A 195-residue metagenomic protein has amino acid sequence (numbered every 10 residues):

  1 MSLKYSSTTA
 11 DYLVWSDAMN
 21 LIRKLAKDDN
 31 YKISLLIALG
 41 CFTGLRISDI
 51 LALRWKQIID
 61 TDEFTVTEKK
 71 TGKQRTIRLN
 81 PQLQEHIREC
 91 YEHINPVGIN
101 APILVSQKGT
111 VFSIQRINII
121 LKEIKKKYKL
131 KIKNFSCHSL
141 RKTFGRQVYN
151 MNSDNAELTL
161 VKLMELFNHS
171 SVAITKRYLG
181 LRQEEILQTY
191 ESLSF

Functional and structural regions predicted by a protein language model:
S2, L13-T43, D154-N155: Basic, Lys/Arg- and aromatic-enriched nucleic-acid-binding interface segment
S7-T9, R78-Q82, G180-F195: DNA/chromatin major-groove-contacting recognition/catalytic segments
S34-R46, E63-F64, R146-M151: Short pre-functional
D49-I50, G145, S153-H169: Active-site-proximal segment of tyrosine recombinases
A52-L83: Conserved tyrosine-mediated DNA breakage-rejoining catalytic core shared by Y-recombinases
E68-G72, F167-S192: Catalytic-site neighborhood detector that most strongly recognizes the C-terminal catalytic loop/helix of tyrosine
Q82-I132: Active-site/catalytic core of tyrosine-dependent DNA strand-transfer enzymes
I132-M151: Short basic/aromatic active-site micro-motif
